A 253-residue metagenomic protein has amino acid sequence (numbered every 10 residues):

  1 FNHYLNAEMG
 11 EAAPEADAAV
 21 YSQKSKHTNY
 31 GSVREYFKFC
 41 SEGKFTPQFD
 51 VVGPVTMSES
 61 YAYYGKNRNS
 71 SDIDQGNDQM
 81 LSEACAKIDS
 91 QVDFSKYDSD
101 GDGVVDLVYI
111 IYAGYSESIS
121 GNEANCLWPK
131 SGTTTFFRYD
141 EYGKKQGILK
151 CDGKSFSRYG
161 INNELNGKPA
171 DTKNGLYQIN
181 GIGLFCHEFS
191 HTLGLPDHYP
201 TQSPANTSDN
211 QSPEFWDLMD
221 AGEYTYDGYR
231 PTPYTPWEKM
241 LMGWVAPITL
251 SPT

Functional and structural regions predicted by a protein language model:
F1-E11, R68-I73: Fold-level signature of zinc-dependent metallopeptidase catalytic domains
N2-L5, S22, G31, F37 (+3 more regions): Compositionally biased, intrinsically disordered low-complexity regions enriched in proline and serine
Y4, E8, A19, V52 (+5 more regions): Intrinsic disorder/low-complexity detector
Y4-A12, A19-Q23, H27, Y36-F39 (+4 more regions): Structured segments of extracytoplasmic/periplasmic soluble domains in secreted or envelope-associated proteins
Y4-A16, S118-S120, A124-L127: Acidic Ser/Thr/Pro-rich low-complexity disordered segments that often serve as glycosylated linkers/stalks around
K24-I148: Active-site-proximal segments of metallohydrolase catalytic domains
Y36, L107-Y109, A113-T253: Extracellular hydrolytic enzyme modules, especially secreted metalloproteases of the metzincin/thermolysin-like class
